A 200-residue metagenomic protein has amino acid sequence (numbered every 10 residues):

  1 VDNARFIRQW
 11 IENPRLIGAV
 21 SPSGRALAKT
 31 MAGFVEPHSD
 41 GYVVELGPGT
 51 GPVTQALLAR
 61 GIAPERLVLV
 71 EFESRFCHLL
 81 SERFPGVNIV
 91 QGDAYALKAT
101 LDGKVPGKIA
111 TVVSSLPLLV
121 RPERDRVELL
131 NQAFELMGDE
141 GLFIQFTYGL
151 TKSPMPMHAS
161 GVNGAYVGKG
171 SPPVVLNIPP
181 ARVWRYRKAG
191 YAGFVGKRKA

Functional and structural regions predicted by a protein language model:
N3-P37: Class I SAM-dependent methyltransferase Rossmann-like catalytic core, especially the SAM/SAH-binding loop
D40-G49: Conserved class I S-adenosyl-L-methionine
G51-Q55: Glycine-rich SAM-binding Motif I of class I
E73, D93: Conserved SAM/SAH-binding beta-strand->alpha-helix loop
L80-S81: Conserved SAM-binding loop
V127-D139: A short glycine-rich, Lys/Arg-flanked "PGG" loop and its adjoining helix->strand segment in the class I
M137-T147: Conserved beta-strand signature within the Rossmann-like core of class I S-adenosyl-L-methionine
K152-A200: Class I S-adenosyl-L-methionine
